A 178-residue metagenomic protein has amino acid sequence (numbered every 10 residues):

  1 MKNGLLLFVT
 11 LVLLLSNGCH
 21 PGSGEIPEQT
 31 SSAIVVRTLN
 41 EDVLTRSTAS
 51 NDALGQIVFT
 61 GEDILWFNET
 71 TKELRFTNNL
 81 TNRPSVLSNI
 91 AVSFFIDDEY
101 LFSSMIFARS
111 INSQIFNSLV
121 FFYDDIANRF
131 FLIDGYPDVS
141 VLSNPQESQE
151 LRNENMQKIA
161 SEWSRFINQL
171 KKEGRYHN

Functional and structural regions predicted by a protein language model:
K2-F8: Sec-dependent signal peptide recognition, specifically the positively charged N-region followed immediately by
L15-G18: C-terminal motif of bacterial Sec signal peptides marking the signal peptidase cleavage site
H20-G22: Bacterial signal peptide processing site
Q29-F95, L101-S104, A108-R109: Intrinsic disorder and flexible/low-complexity segments
E99, S110-I111, L132-D134: Extracellular or exported targeting regions of proteins
S110-D124: A short, polar/charged loop-to-alpha-helix boundary motif
D124-N178: C-terminal partner/receptor-binding element of secreted or periplasmic proteins
